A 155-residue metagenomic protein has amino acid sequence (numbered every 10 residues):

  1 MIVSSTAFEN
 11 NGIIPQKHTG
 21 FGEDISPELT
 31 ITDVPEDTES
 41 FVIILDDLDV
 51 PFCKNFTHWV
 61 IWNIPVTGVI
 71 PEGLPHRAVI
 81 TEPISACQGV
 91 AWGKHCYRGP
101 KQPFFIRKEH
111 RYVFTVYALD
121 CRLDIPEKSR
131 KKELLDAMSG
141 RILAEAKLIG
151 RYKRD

Functional and structural regions predicted by a protein language model:
M1-D155: N-terminus-centered regions that define maturation/targeting leaders and the start of the first functional domain
